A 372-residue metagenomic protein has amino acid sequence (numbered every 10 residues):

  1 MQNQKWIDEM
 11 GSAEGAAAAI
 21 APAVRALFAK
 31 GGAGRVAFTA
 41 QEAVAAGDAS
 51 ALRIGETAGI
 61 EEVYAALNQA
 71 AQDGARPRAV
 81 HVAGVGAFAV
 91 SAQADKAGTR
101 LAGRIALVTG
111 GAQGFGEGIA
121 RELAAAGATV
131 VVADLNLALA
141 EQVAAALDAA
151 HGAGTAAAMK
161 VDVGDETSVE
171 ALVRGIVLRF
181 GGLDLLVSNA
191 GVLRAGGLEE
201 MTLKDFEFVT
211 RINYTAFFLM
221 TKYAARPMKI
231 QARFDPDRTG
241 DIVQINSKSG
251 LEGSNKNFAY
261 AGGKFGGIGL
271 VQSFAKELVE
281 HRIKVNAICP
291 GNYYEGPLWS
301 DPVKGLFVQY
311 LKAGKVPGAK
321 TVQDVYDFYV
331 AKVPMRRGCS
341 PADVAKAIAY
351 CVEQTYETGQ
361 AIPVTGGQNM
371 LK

Functional and structural regions predicted by a protein language model:
M1-A106, G118: Glycine-rich flexible loops
G197-L198, D205-E207, Y329: Substrate-binding pocket helix/loop in short-chain dehydrogenase/reductase
E199, E252-F258, E280, R336: Active-site loop immediately N-terminal to the catalytic Tyr-X3-Lys motif of short-chain dehydrogenase/reductase
T221, G263, V271: Active-site helix of classical SDR
R226, K276-E277: Alpha-helical segment proximal to the catalytic Tyr-Lys
S247: Residue(s) in the substrate-gating loop at a strand-loop-helix junction that position the organic substrate next
R337-V364, N369: C-terminal substrate-recognition "lid" of short-chain dehydrogenase/reductases
